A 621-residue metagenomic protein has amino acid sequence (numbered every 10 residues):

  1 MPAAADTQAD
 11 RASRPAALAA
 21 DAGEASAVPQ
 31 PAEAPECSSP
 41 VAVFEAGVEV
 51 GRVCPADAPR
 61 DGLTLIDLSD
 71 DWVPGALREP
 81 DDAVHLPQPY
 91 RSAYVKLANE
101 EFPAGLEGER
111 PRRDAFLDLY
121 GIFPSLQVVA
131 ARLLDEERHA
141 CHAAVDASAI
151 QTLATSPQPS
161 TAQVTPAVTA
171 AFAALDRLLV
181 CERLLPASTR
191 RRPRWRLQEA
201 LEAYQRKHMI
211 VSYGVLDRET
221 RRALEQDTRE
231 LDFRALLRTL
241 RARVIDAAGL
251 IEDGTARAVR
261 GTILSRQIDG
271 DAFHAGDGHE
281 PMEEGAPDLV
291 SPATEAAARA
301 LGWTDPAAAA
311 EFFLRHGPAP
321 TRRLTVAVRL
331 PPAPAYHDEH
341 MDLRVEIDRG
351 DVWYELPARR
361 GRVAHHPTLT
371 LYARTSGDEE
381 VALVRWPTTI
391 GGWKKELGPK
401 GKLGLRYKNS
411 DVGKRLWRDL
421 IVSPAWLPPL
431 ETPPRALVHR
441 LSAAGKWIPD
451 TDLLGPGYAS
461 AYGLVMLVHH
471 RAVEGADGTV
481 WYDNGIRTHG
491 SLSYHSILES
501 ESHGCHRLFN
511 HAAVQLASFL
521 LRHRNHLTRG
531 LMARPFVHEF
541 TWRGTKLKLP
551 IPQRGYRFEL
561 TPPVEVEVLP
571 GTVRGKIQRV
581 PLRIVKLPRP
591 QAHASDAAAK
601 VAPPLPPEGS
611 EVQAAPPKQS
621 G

Functional and structural regions predicted by a protein language model:
P2-G621: N-terminal pre-domains immediately preceding structured catalytic cores
